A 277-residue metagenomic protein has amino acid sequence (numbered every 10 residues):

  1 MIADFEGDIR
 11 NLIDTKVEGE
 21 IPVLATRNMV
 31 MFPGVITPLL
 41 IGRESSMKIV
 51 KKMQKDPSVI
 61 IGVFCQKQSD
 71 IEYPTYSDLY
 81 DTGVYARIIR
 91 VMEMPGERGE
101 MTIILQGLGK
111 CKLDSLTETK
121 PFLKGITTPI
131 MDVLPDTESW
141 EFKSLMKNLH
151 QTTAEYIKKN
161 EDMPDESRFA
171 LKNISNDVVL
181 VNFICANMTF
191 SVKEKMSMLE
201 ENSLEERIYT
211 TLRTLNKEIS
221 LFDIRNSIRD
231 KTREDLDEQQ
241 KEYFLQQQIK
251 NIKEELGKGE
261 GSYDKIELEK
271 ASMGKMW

Functional and structural regions predicted by a protein language model:
M1-W277: N-terminal low-complexity, acidic/polar interaction/targeting segments
